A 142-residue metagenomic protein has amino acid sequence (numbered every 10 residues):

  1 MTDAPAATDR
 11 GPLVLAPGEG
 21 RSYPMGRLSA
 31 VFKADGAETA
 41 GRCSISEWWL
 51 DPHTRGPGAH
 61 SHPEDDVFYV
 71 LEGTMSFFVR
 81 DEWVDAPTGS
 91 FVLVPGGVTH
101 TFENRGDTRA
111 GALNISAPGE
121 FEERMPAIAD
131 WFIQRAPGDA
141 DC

Functional and structural regions predicted by a protein language model:
M1-S44, R135-C142: A short, N-terminal "cap"/entry segment at the start of jelly-roll beta-barrel domains of the cupin/DSBH fold
A16, V67, D81-T99: Short acidic-glycine-tyrosine-enriched beta hairpin
A30-K33, S46-S61: Conserved short histidine dyad/triad with adjacent acidic residue
T54-R55, M75, W83, E123 (+1 more regions): Hydrophobic small-molecule pocket/channel-lining residues, especially in calycin-type beta-barrels
G58, F77-F78, A86, V94 (+2 more regions): Short beta-strand His + acidic residue motifs that chelate non-heme Fe in jelly-roll/DSBH and cupin folds
P63-E64, E82, V98-T99, T108 (+1 more regions): A generic "binding-loop/recognition-motif" signal
P63-M75, R80: Glycine- and acidic-residue-biased ligand/ion/polar-headgroup-sensing regions
E103-C142: Double-stranded beta-helix
